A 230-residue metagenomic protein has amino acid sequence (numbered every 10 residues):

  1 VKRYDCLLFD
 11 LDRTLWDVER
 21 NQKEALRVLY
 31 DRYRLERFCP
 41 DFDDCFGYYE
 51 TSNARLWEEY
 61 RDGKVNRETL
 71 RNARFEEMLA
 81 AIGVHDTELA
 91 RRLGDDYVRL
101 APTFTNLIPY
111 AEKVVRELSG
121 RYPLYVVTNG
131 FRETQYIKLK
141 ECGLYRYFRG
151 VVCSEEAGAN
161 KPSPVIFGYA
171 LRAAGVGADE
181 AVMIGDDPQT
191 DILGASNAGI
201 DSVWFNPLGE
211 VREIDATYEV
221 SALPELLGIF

Functional and structural regions predicted by a protein language model:
V1-L7, R20, R116, Y125-V127 (+1 more regions): Asp-based, Mg2+/Mn2+-dependent phosphohydrolase catalytic module
K2-L11, L15-P109: N-terminal helical cap/lid subdomain that shapes the substrate entry/recognition surface in HAD-like hydrolases
S52-L56, R92-D95, K113-V115, L144-Y147 (+1 more regions): A short alpha-helix capping/helix-coil boundary motif
E59-R61, V98-L100, G120, V151-C153 (+1 more regions): A short, structure-level motif marking secondary-structure boundaries and short turns
P109-Y110, V165: Short, conserved clusters of charged catalytic residues that mark active-site and nucleotide-handling motifs
Y110-R121: Catalytic-core regions built around general acid/base machinery
